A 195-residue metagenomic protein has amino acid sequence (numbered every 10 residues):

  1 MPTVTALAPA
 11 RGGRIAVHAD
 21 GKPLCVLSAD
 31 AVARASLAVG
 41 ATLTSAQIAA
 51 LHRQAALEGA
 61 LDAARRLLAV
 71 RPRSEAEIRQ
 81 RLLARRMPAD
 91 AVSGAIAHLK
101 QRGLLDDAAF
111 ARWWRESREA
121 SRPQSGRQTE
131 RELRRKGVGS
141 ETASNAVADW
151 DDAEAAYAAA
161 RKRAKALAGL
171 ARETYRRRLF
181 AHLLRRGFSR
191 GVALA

Functional and structural regions predicted by a protein language model:
M1-A195: An alpha-helical, amphipathic repeat domain used for nucleic-acid recognition, typified by the mTERF helical solenoid
